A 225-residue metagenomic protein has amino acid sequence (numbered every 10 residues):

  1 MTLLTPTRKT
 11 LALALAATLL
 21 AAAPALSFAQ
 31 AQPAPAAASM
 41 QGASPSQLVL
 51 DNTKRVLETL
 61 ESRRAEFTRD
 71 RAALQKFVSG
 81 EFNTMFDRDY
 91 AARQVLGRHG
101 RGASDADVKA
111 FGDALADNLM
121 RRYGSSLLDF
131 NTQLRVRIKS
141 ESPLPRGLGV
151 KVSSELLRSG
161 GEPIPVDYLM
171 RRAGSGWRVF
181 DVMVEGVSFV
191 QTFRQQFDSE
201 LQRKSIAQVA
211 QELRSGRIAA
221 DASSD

Functional and structural regions predicted by a protein language model:
T2-L15, A25: Bacterial N-terminal signal peptides that target proteins for export
T18-A29: C-terminal segment of classical bacterial N-terminal signal peptides
F28-K54, E58, Q208-Q211, S215-D225: Compositionally biased, proline/threonine/alanine/serine-rich low-complexity intrinsically disordered stretches
A38-Y123: Early exported N-terminus immediately downstream of N-terminal targeting peptides
G100, D117-N118, P143-L144, L157-R158 (+1 more regions): Solvent-exposed loop/turn segments at secondary-structure junctions within structured extracellular/periplasmic domains
F111-D113, R121-I164, G216-D225: Surface-exposed, charged secondary-structure patches
P163-Q191: Short beta-strand edge/turn micro-motifs at domain boundaries
D181-D225: Low-complexity, intrinsically disordered terminal/linker segments enriched in charged and Gly/Pro repeats
